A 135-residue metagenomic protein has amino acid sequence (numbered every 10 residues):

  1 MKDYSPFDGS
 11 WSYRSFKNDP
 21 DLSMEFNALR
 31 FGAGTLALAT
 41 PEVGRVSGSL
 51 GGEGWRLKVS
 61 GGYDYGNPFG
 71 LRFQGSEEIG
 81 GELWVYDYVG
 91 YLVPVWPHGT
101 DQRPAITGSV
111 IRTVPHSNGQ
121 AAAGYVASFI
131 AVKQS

Functional and structural regions predicted by a protein language model:
K2-S135: Central antiparallel beta-sheet cores of small beta-barrel/beta-sandwich binding domains
